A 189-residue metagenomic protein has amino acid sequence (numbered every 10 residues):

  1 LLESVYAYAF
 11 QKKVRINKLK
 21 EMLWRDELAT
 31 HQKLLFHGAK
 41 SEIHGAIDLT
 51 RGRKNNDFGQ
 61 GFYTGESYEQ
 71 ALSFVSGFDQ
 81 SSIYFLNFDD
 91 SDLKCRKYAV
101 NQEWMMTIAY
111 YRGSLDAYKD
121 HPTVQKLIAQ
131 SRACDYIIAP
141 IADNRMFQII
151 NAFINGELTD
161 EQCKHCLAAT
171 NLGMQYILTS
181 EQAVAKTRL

Functional and structural regions predicted by a protein language model:
L2-D57: ADP-ribose/NAD+-binding catalytic cleft of ART/PARP-like enzymes
Y8, F74, I149, F153: Residues that form generic nucleotide/phosphate-binding pockets
N17-L19, T30-K33, L49-Q60, E66-I128: ADP-ribosyltransferase catalytic core
K40-E42, Y68, Q182: A broadly conserved detector of short glycine/acidic/proline-rich loop/turn motifs that flank catalytic sites and bind
Q60-Y63, I137-A139: Short cationic amphipathic helices and targeting signals
N87-L189: Active-site and NAD+-binding cores of ADP-ribose-processing enzymes
